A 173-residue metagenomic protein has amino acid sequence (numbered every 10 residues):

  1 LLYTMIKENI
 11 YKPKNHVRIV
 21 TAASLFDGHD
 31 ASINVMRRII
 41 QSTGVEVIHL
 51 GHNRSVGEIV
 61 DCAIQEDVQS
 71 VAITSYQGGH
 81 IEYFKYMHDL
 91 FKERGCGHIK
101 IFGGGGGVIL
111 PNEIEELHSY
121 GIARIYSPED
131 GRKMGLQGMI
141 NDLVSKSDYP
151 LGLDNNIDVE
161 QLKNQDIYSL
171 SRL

Functional and structural regions predicted by a protein language model:
L2-P13: Short N-terminal or domain-adjacent regulatory/targeting segments
M5-I6, Q137-L173: Extreme N-terminal, non-catalytic leader segments that precede Walker-type/kinase nucleotide-binding cores
Y11-K14, E93-G95: Solvent-exposed alpha-helices and their adjacent loops that cap or buttress functional pockets in soluble metabolic
V17-I19: Conserved hydrophobic helix-helix packing surfaces used for dimerization/oligomerization
T21-A23: Flexible glycine-/small-residue-rich
F26, I33-G138: Cofactor-cradling patches in redox/metallo enzymes
